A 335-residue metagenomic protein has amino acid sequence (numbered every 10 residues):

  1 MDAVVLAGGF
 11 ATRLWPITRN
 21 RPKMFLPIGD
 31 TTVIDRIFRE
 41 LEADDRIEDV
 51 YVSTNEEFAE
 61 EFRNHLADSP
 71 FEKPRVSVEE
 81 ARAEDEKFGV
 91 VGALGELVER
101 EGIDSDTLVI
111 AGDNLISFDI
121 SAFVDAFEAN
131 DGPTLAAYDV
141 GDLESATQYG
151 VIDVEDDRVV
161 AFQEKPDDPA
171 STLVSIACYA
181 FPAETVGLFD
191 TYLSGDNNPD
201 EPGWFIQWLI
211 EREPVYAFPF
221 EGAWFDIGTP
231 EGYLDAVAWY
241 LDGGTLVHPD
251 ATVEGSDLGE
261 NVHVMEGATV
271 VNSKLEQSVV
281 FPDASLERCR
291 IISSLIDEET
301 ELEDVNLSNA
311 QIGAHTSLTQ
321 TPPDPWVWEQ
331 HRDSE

Functional and structural regions predicted by a protein language model:
D2-V5, R13, L26-P27, T31-I110 (+3 more regions): Conserved N-terminal catalytic core of the sugar/cofactor nucleotidyltransferase
R46-I47, I103, A129, Q148 (+3 more regions): Short loop/turn motifs at secondary-structure junctions
D49-N55, A136-A137, V279, L295: Short internal beta-strands
F58-F62, L143-S145, L302: Short, charged/polar "capping" segments at the starts of alpha-helices and the immediately preceding loops
L108, S121-E128, G141, E155-Y240: Catalytic-core segments of class I nucleotidyltransferases/pyrophosphorylases that form NMP-activated intermediates
G112-L115: The conserved acidic donor/metal-binding loop of glycosyltransferases
T134-V151: Short beta-strand-to-loop element that shapes/binds the nucleotide-sugar donor at the catalytic cleft/hinge
L246-S334: Structural signal for interior beta-strand "rungs" in well-ordered beta-sheet cores of soluble enzyme domains
